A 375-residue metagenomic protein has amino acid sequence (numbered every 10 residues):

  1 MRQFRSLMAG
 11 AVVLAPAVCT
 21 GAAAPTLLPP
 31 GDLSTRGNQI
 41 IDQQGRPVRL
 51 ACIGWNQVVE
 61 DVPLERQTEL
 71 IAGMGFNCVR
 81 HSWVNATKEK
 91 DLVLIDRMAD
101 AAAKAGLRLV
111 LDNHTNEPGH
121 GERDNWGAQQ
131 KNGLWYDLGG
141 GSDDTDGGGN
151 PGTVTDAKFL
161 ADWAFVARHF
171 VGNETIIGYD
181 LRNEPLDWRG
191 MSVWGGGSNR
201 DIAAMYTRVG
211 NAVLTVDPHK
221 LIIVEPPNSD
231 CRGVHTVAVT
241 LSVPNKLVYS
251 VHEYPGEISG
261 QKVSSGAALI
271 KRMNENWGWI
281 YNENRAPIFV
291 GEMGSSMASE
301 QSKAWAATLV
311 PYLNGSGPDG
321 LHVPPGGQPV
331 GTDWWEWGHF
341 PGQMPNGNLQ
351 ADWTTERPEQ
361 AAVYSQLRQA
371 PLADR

Functional and structural regions predicted by a protein language model:
M1-M8: Bacterial N-terminal signal peptides that target proteins for export
A9-A17: Bacterial N-terminal signal peptides
P16-T26: Bacterial Sec-dependent signal peptides at the C-terminal "C-region" and cleavage site
L27-L221, E225-A238, H322, G327-T332 (+1 more regions): Active-site mouth of glycoside hydrolases
D217-H219, V243-V248, R285, Q328-P329: Glycine-enriched alpha-helix->loop->beta-strand junction motifs that scaffold or abut catalytic
N228-C231, Y254-E257, S295: Short, catalytically relevant binding-site loops at active-site mouths
A238-G266, F289: Aromatic- and acid-rich polysaccharide-binding/catalytic face of secreted or lumenal carbohydrate-active enzymes
I270, N274-R375: Substrate-binding cleft of secreted/luminal carbohydrate-active enzymes
